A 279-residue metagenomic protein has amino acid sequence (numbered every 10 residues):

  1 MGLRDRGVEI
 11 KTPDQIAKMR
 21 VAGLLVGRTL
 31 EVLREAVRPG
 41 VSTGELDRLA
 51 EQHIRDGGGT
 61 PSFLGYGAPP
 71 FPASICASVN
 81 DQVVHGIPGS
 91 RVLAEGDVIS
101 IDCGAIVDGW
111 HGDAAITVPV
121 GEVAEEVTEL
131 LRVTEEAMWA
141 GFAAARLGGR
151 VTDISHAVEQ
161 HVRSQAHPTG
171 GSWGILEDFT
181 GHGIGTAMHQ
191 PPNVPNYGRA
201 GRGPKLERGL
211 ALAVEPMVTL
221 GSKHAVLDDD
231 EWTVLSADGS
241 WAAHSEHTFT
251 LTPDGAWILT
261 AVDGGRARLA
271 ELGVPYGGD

Functional and structural regions predicted by a protein language model:
M1-D279: Active-site neighborhoods and metal-handling regions in enzymes and metal-associated proteins
